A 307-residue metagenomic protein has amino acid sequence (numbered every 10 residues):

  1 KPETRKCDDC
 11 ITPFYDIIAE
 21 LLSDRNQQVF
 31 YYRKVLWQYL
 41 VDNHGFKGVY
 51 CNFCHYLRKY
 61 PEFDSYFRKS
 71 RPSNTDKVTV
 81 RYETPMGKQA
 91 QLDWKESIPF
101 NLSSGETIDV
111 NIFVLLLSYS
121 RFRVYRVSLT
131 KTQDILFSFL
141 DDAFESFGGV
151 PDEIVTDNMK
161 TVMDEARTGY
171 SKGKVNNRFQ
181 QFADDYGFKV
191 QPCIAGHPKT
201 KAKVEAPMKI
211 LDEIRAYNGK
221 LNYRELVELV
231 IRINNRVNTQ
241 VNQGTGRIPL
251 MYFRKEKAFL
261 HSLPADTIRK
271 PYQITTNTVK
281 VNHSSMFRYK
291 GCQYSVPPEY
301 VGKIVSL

Functional and structural regions predicted by a protein language model:
K1-K203, P207, E213, Y217-L221 (+2 more regions): Secondary-structure boundary/capping micro-motif
M208-S306: Active-site-proximal acidic segments at structured loop/helix or strand boundaries that coordinate catalytic metals
